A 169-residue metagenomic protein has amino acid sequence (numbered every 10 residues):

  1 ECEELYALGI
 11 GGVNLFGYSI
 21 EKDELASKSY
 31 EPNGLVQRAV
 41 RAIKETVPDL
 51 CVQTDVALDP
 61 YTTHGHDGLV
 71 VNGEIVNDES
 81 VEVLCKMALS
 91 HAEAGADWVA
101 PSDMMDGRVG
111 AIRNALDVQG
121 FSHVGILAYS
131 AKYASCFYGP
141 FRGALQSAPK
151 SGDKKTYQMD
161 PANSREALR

Functional and structural regions predicted by a protein language model:
E1-R169: Alpha/beta enzyme core
